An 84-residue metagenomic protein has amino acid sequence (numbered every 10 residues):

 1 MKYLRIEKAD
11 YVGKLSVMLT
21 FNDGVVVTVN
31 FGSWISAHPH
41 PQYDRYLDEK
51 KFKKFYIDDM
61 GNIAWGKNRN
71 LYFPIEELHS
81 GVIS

Functional and structural regions predicted by a protein language model:
M1-S84: Motif-centric detector for short Cys/His coordination patterns
